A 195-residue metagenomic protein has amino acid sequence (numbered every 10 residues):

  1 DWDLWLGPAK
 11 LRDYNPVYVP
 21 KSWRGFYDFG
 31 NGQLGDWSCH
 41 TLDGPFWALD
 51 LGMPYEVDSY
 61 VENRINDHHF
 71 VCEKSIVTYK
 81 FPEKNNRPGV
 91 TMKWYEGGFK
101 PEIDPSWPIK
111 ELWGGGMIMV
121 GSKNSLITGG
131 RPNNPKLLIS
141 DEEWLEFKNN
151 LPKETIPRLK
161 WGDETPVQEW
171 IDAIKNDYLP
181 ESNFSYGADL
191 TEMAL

Functional and structural regions predicted by a protein language model:
D1-S185, T191-L195: Contiguous beta-strand/loop segments that form the cofactor/metal-binding neighborhood of enzyme cores
